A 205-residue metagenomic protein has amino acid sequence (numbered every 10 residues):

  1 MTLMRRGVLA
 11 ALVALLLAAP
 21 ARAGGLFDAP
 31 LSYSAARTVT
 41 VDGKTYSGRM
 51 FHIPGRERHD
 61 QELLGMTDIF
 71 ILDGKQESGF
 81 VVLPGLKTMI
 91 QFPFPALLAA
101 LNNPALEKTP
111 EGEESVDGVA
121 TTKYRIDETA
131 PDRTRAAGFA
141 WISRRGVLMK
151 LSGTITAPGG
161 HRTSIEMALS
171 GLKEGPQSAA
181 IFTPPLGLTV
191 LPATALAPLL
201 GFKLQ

Functional and structural regions predicted by a protein language model:
M1-L9: Bacterial N-terminal signal peptides that target proteins for export
A11-L15, A19-R56, A179-Q205: N-terminal leader/targeting segments and the immediate start of mature chains
D28-A36, I53-D60, D117-R125, V147-S152: Short, hydrophobic/aromatic-rich segments at coil-to-beta transitions
V41, V116-D117: Structural motif
T45-L101, T154-G171: An acidic-aromatic
G48, E111-E114: Beta-strand-rich interaction surfaces with strong enrichment in secreted/lumenal proteins
E62-L64, D68, A120-L188: Gly/Pro-enriched, hydrophobic low-complexity segments that function as extracytoplasmic propeptides/linkers
A99-P110: A short, amphipathic edge element
